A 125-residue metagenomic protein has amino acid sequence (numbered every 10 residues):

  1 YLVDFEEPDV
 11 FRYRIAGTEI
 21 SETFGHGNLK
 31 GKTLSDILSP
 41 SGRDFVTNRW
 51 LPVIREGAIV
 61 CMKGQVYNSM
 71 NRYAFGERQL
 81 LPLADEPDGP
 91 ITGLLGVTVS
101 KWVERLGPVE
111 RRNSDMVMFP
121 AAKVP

Functional and structural regions predicted by a protein language model:
Y1-M116: Sensory/regulatory domains in signal-transduction proteins
M116-P125: Signal-transducing coiled-coil/dimerization helices and immediately adjacent hinge/linker segments that couple sensory
